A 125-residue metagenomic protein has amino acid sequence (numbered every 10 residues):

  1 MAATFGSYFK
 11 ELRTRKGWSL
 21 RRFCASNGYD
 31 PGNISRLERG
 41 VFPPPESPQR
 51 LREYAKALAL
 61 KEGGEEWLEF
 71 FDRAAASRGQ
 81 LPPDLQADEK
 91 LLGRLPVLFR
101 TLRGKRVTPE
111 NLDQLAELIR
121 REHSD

Functional and structural regions predicted by a protein language model:
M1-R15, R52, F99, R103 (+3 more regions): A short, Lys/Arg-rich alpha-helix, primarily the initiator
F9, E38, E46, L58: DNA major-groove recognition helix of helix-turn-helix
R13, C24, A55: The alpha-helix within a helix-turn-helix
S19-A25: Short alpha-helical "recognition helix" segments of helix-turn-helix
G28-P45: Recognition helix of helix-turn-helix/homeodomain-like DNA-binding domains that insert into the DNA major groove
S47-L68: DNA major-groove recognition helix of helix-turn-helix/homeodomain DNA-binding modules
G64-R100: Short, charged recognition helix plus adjacent turn of helix-turn-helix-like nucleic-acid-binding domains
